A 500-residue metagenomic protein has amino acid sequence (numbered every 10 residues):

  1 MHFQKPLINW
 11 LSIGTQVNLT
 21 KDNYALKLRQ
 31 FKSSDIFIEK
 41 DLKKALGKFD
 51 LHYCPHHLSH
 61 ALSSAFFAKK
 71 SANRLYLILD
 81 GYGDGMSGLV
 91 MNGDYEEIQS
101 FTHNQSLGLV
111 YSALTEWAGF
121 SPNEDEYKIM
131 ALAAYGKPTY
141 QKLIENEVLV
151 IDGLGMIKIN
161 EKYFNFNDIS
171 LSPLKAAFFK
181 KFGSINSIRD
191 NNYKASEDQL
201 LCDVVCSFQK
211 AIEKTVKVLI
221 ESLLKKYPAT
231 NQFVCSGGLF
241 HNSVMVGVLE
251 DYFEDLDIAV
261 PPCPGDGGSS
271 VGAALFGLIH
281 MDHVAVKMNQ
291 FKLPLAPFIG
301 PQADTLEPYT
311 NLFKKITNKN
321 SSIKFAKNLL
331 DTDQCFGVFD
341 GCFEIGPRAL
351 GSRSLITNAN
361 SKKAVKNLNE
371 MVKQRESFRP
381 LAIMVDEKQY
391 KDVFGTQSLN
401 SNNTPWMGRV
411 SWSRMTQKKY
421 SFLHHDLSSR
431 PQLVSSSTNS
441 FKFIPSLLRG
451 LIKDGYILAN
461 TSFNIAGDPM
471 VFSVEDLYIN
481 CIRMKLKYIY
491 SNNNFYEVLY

Functional and structural regions predicted by a protein language model:
M1-Q4: Conserved phosphate-binding loops in N-terminal lobes of ATP-dependent enzymes of the actin/Hsp70/sugar-kinase
P6-K21, K43, F49-A176, K194-A195 (+4 more regions): Flexible beta->alpha loop and helix N-cap segments adjacent to enzyme active/binding sites
V17-I38: Active-site-proximal gating segment of KS-fold condensing enzymes and close homologs
K27-K32, L51-C54, K194, D198-K214 (+2 more regions): Short acidic-aromatic active-site loops that bind/stabilize oxyanions
S34, I38, T215-I220, S446: Short, well-ordered amphipathic alpha-helical segments that serve as non-catalytic structural scaffolds within diverse
L174-V204: Active-site-adjacent "lid"/gating segments
E197-V204, F208, I212, A229 (+3 more regions): Secondary-structure capping and boundary motifs in well-ordered enzyme cores
C206-T230, G450-L451: Phosphate/ATP-binding catalytic cores across multiple sugar-kinase/actin-like superfamilies, primarily ASKHA
